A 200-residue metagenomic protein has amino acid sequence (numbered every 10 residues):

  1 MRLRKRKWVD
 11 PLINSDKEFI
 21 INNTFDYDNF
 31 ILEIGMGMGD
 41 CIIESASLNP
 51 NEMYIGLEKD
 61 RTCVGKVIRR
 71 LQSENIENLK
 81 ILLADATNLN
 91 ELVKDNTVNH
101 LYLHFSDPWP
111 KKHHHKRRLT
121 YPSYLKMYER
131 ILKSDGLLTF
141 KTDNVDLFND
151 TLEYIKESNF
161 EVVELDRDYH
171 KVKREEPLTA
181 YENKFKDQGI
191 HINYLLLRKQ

Functional and structural regions predicted by a protein language model:
M1-F30, D40-S47: S-adenosyl-L-methionine
G35-M38: Class I SAM-dependent methyltransferase "Motif I" SAM/SAH-binding loop
D60: Conserved SAM/SAH-binding beta-strand->alpha-helix loop
V64-K66, F148: Short alpha-helix immediately C-terminal to the canonical SAM-binding loop
I68-D95: S-adenosyl-L-methionine
T120-S134: A short glycine-rich, Lys/Arg-flanked "PGG" loop and its adjoining helix->strand segment in the class I
D135-T142: Conserved beta-strand signature within the Rossmann-like core of class I S-adenosyl-L-methionine
S158-Q200: Class I S-adenosyl-L-methionine
